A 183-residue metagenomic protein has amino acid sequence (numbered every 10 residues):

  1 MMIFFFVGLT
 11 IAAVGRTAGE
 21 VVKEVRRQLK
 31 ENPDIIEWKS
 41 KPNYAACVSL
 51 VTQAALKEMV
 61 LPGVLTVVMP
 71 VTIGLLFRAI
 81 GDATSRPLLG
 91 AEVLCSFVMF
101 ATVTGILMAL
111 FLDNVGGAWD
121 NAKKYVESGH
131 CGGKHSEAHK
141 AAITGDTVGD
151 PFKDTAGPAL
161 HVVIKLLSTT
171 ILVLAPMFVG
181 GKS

Functional and structural regions predicted by a protein language model:
M1-S183: Hydrophobic, small-residue-rich transmembrane alpha-helices and their short perimembrane loops in multi-pass membrane
